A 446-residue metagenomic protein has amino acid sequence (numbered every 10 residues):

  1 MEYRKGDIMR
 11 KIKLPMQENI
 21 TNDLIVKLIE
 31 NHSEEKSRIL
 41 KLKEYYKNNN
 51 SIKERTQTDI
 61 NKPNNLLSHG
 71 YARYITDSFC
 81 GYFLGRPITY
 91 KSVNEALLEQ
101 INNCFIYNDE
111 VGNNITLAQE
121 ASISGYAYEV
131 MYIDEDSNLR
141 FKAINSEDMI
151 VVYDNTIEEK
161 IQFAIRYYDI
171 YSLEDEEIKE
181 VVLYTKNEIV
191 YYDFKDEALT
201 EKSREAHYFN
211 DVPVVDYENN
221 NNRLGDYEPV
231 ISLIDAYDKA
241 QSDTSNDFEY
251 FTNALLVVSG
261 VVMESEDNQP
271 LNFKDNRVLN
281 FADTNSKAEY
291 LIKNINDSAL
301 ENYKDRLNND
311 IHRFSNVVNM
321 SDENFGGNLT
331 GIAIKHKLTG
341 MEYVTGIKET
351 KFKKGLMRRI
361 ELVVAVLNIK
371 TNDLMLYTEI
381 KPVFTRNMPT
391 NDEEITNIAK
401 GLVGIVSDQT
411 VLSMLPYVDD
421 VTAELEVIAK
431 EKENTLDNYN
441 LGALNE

Functional and structural regions predicted by a protein language model:
M1-F141: Extended, helix-rich architectural segments
M1-G6, L233-S245, E249-T252, L256 (+2 more regions): Glycine- and charge-rich intrinsically disordered segments
E18, N22, L28, H32 (+7 more regions): Extended hydrophobic-aromatic, low-complexity segments
V93, L97, I106-N114, A121 (+7 more regions): Short amphipathic alpha-helical segments
Q119, Y290-E301, E342-E349, G401: Short, charged/polar micro-motifs that form catalytic or ligand-binding hotspots
Y128-N222: Extended, regular secondary-structure scaffolds
K202-A333: Extended, charged amphipathic alpha-helical segments
E266-N268, L279, R306-E446: C-terminal helix-loop subdomains that flank or include functional centers
